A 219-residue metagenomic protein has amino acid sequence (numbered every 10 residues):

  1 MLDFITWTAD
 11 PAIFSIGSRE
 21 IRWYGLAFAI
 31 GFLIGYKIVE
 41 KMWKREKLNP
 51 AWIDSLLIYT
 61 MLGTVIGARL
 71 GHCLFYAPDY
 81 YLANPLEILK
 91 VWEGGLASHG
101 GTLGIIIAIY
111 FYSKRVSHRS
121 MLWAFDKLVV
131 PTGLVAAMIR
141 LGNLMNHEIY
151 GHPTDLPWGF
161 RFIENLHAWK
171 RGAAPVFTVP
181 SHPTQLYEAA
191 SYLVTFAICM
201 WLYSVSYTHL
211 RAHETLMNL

Functional and structural regions predicted by a protein language model:
M1-L216: A feature for loop-to-transmembrane-helix boundaries and adjacent hydrophobic helices in multi-pass integral membrane
L219: Cytosolic catalytic cores of cyclic-nucleotide second-messenger enzymes
